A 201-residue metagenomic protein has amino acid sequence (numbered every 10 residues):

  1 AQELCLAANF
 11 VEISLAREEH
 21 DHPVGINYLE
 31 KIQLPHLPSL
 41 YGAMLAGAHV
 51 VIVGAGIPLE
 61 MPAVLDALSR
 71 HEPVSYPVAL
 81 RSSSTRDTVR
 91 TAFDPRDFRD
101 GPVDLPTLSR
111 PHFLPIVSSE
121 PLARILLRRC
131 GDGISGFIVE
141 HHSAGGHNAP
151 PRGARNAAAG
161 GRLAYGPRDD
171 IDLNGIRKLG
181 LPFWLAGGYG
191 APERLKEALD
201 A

Functional and structural regions predicted by a protein language model:
A1-K178, E193: Active-site entrance/lid segments in N-terminal catalytic domains of soluble metabolic enzymes
P182-G190, A201: Glycine-rich beta-strand-to-loop/alpha-helix junction loops that act as flexible
L195-A201: A compact, surface-exposed functional segment
